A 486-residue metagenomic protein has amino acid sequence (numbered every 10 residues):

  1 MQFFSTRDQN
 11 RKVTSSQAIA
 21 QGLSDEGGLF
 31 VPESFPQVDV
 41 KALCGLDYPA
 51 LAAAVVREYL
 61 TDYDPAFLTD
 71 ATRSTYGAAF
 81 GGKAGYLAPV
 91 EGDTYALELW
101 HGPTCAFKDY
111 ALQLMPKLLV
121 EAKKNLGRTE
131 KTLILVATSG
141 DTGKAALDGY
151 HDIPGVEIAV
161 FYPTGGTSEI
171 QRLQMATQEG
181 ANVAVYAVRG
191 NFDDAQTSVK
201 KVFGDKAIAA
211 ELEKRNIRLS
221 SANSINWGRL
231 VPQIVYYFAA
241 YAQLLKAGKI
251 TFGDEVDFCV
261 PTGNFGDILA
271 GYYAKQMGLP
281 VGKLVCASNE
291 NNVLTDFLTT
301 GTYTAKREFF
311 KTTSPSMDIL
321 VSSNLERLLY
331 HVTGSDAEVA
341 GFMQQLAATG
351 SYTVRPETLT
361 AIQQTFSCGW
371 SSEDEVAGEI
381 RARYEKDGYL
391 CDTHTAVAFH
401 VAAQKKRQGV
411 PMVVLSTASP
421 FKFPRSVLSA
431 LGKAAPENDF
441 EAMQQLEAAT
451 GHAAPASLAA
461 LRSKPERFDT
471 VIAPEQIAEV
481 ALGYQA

Functional and structural regions predicted by a protein language model:
M1-A486: PLP-dependent amino-acid enzyme catalytic core
